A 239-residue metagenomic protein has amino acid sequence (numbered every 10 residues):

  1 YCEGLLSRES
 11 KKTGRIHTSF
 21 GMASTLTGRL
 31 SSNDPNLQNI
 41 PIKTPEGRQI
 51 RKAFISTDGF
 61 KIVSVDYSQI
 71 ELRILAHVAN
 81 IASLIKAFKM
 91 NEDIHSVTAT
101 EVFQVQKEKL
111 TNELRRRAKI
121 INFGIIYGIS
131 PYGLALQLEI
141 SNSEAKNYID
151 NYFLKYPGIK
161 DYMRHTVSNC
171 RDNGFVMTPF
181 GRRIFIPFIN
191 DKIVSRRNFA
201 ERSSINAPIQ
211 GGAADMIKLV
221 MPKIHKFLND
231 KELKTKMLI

Functional and structural regions predicted by a protein language model:
Y1-I239: Conserved catalytic core of nucleotide polymerization and phosphodiester-bond processing enzymes
